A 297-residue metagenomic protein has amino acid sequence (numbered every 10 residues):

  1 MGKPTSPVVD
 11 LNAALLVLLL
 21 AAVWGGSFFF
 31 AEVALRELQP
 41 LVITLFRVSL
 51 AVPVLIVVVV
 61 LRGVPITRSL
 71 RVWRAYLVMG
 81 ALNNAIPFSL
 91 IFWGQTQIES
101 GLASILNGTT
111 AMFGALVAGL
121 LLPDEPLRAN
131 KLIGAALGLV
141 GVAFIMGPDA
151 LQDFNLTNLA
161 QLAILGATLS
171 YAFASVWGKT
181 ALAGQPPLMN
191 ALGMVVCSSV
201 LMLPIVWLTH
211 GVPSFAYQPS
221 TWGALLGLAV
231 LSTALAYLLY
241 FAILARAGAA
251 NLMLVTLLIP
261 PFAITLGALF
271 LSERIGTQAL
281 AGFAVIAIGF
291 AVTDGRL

Functional and structural regions predicted by a protein language model:
G2-L45, W93, D153-T180, S199-M202: Glycine-/small-residue-enriched transmembrane alpha-helix faces in small-molecule transporters and effluxers
G2-S6, L15, R47-S49, T221-G223 (+1 more regions): C-terminal-most transmembrane helix of multi-pass membrane proteins
V8-A14, E37-L41, L45, R68-R74 (+3 more regions): Juxtamembrane helix-entry segments on the extracytoplasmic side of multipass membrane proteins
V23-A31, I56-N107, A143-F144, A229-A247: Specific transmembrane alpha-helical segments of multi-pass solute transporters/efflux pumps, especially DMT/EamA
T44-F46, N84, A103-T109, V176-V200 (+1 more regions): Helix-helix packing/entry segments at the starts of transmembrane helices
L55, G114-L116, L120, A135 (+3 more regions): Transmembrane alpha-helical segments that form core, pore/gating elements of small-molecule transporters/exporters
L55, L77, L116-V117, N130-D149 (+3 more regions): Hydrophobic transmembrane alpha-helices of multi-pass small-molecule transport proteins
V57-I66, A111-I133, P261-A281: C-terminal transmembrane-helix exit sites in multi-pass transporters
